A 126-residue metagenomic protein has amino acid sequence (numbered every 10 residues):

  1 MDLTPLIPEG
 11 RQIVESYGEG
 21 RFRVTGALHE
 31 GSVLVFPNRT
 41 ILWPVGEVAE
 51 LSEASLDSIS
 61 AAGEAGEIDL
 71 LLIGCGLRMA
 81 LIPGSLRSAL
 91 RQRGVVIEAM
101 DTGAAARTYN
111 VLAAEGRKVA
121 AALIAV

Functional and structural regions predicted by a protein language model:
M1-A54, A62-A65, A114-V126: Non-catalytic interface/targeting segments
L42-P44, M79-I82, T108: Short active-site-adjacent helix-start/loop capping segments
I59-E98: Mid-chain, well-packed structural core segment of small domains
I73-R78, T102-G103, I124-V126: Beta-hairpin (beta-strand-turn-beta-strand) motif
V96-A106: A short glycine-rich beta-strand->turn/loop micro-motif centered on a GG-aromatic cluster
T108-A114: Conserved phosphate-binding catalytic cores of ATP/NTP-utilizing and phosphoryl-transfer enzymes
